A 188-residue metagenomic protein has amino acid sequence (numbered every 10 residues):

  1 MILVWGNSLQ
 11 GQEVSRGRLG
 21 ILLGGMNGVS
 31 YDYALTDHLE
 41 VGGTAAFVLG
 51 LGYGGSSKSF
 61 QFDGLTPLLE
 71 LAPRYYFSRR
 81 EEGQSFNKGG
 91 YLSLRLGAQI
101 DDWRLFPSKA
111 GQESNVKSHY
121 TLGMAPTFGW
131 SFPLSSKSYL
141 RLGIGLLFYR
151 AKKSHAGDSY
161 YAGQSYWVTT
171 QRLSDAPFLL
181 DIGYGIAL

Functional and structural regions predicted by a protein language model:
I2-Q10: C-terminal segment of classical bacterial N-terminal signal peptides
L9-F60, G64-L65, D101-W103, D181-L188: Short glycine/proline- and aromatic-enriched beta-strand/turn motifs that initiate or cap beta-hairpins
L9-R16, H38, S78-G90, L134-S138: Short loop/turn motifs that connect adjacent beta-strands in outer-membrane beta-barrel proteins
S15-G17, L23-G25, D63-L69, S118-M124 (+1 more regions): Residues that define the transmembrane beta-barrel architecture of outer-membrane proteins
G17-L23, G43-A45, L71, L92-L96 (+3 more regions): Membrane-embedded beta-strand positions of outer-membrane beta-barrel proteins
L51-D63, A98-T121, A151-L173: Flexible, solvent-exposed loop segments that connect beta-strands
K58-Q99: Mid-chain, structured segments of secreted extracytoplasmic proteins
P67-S78, S174-L188: Outer-membrane beta-barrel "beta-signal"
